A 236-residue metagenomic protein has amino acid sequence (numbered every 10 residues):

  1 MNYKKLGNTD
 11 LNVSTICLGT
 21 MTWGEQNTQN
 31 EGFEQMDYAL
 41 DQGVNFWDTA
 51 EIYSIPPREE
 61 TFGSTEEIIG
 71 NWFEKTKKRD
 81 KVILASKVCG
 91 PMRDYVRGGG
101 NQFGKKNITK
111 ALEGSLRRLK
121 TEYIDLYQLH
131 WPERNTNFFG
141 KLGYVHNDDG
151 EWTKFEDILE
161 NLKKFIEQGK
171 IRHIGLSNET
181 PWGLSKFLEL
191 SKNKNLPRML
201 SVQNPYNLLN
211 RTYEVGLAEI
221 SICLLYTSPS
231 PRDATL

Functional and structural regions predicted by a protein language model:
M1-K87, K106-T109, E113, E122 (+1 more regions): N-terminal binding-site loop/beta-alpha segment at the start of enzyme catalytic domains that lines or forms
S14-L18, W47-D48, L84-S86, Y127-L129 (+3 more regions): Hydrophobic faces of well-ordered beta-strands that scaffold small-molecule active sites in alpha/beta enzyme cores
M21-W23, I52, K87-P91, L129-P132 (+3 more regions): Active-site beta-loop-alpha junctions enriched in small/polar residues
A39, K77, S221, L225-S228: A generic structural signal for well-ordered alpha-helical segments
I69, L184-F187, S221: Hydrophobic packing residues within well-ordered alpha-helices of enzyme cores
V96-N207: Glycine/proline-rich, positively charged, aromatic-decorated active-site loop/lid region on the catalytic face
I166-E167, Y213, A218-L225: Basic phosphate/pyrophosphate-binding loop/patch that engages nucleotide-derived ligands
Y226-L236: Single conserved hydrophobic/aromatic residue that forms the stacking wall/gate of nucleotide- or nucleobase-binding
